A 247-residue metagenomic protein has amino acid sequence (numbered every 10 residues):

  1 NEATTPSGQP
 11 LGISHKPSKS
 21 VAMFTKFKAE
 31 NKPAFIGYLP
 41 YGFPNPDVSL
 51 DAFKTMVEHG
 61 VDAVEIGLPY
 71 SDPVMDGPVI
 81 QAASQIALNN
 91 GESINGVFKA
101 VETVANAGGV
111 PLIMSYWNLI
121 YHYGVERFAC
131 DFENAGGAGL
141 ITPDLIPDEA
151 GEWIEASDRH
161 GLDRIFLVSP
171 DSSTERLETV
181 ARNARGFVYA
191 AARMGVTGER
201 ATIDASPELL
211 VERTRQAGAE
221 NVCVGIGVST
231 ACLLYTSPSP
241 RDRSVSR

Functional and structural regions predicted by a protein language model:
H15-I36: N-terminal amphipathic alpha-helix/helix-capping segment at the start of soluble metabolic enzymes
K32-I36, A107-S115, R159-L167, Q216-G225: Short beta-strand/loop segments at the ligand-binding rim of alpha/beta enzyme cores
E65-E92, M194-E199: Glycine-rich, proline-tolerant flexible connector loops at the mouths of alpha/beta enzymes
M75-G77, E92-F98, H122-Y123, D144-S157 (+3 more regions): Active-site-adjacent beta->alpha loops and helix N-cap segments on the catalytic face of soluble alpha/beta enzymes
A82, N90, L167, L177-Q216: Glycine/Thr-rich beta-alpha phosphate-binding loop at enzyme active sites
S84-I141: Active-site beta->alpha loop and helix N-cap motifs at the rims of alpha/beta catalytic domains
A138-E149, R164-D171: Catalytic beta/alpha-barrel core
Y235-R241: Conserved small/polar residues in nucleotide/adenosyl-binding loops
